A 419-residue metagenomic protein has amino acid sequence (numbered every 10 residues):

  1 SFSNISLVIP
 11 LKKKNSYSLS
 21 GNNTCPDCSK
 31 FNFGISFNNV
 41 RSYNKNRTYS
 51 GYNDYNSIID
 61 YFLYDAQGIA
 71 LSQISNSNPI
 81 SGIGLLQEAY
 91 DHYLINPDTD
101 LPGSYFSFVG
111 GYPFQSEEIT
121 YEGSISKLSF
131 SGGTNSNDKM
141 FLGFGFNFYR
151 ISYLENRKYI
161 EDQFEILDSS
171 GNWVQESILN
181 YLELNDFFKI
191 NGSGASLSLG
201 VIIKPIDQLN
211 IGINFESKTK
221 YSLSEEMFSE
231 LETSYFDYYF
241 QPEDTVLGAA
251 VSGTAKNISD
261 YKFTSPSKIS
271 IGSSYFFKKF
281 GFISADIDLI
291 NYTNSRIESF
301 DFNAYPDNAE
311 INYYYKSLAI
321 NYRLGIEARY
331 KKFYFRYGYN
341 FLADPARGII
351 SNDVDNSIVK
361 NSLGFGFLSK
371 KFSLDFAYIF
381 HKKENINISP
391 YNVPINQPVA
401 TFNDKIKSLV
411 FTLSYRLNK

Functional and structural regions predicted by a protein language model:
V8-K419: Outer-membrane beta-barrel porins/channels
